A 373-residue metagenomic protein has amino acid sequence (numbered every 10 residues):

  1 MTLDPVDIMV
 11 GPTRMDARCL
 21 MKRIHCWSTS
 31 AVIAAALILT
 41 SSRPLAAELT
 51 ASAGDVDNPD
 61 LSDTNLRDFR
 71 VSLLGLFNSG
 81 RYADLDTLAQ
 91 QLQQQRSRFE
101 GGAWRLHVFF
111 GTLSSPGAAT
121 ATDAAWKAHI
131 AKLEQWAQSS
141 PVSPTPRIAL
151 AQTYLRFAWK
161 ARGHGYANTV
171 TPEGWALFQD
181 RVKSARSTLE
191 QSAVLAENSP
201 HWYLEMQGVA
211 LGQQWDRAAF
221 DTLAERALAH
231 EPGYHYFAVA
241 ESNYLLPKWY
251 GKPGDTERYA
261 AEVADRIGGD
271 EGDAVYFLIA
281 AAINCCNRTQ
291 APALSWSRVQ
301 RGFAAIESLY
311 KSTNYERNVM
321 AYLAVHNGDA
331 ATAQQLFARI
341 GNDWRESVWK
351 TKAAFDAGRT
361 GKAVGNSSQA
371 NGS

Functional and structural regions predicted by a protein language model:
M1-L20: N-terminal amphipathic/basic-hydrophobic helices that include classical n-h-c signal peptides and signal-anchor
C19-A31: Bacterial N-terminal signal peptides that target proteins for export
S30-T40: Bacterial N-terminal signal peptides
S42-A46: Sec/Tat signal peptide C-region and signal peptidase I cleavage site
A47-F99: N-terminal mature-domain "stem" immediately C-terminal to a signal peptide or N-terminal signal-anchor/transmembrane
L76, A83-V142, A149-D270, A274-A304 (+1 more regions): Short coil/linker segments at helix-helix boundaries
N284-Q335: Intrinsically disordered, low-complexity segments enriched in Gly and acidic/Ser/Thr residues that form flexible
